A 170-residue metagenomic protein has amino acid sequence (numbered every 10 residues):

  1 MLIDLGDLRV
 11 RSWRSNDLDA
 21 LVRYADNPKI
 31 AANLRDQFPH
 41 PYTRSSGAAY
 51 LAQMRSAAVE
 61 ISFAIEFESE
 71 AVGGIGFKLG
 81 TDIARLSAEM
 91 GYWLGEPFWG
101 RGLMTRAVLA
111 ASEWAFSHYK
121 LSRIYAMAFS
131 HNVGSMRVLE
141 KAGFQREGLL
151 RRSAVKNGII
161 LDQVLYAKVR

Functional and structural regions predicted by a protein language model:
M1-D19, R23-A32, S62-R170: Acyl-donor (CoA/ACP) binding surface of acyl/acetyltransferases
K29-L51: Conserved GNAT-fold acetyl-CoA-binding loop/helix
Y50-Q53, S153-A154: Short, P/G- and charge-enriched loop/turn segments at secondary-structure junctions
A52-A64: A short helix-loop-beta-strand connector motif used in the catalytic cores of GNAT acetyltransferases and, in some
